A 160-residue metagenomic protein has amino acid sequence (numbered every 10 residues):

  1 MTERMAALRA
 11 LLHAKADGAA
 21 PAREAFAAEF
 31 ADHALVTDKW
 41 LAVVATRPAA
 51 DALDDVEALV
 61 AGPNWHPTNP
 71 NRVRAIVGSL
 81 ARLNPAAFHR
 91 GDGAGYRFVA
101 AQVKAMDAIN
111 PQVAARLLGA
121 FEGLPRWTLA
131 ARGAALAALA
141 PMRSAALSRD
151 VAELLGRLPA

Functional and structural regions predicted by a protein language model:
M1-A160: Long, ordered, helix-rich scaffold segments
